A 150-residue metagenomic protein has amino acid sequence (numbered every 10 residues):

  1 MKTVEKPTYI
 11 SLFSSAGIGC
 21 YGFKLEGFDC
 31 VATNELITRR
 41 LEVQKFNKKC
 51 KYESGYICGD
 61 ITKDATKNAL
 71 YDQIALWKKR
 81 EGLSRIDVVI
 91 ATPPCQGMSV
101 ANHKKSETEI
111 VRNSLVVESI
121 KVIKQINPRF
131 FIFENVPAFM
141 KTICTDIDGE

Functional and structural regions predicted by a protein language model:
M1-E150: Conserved active-site and SAM-binding loop architecture of S-adenosyl-L-methionine-dependent nucleic-acid
